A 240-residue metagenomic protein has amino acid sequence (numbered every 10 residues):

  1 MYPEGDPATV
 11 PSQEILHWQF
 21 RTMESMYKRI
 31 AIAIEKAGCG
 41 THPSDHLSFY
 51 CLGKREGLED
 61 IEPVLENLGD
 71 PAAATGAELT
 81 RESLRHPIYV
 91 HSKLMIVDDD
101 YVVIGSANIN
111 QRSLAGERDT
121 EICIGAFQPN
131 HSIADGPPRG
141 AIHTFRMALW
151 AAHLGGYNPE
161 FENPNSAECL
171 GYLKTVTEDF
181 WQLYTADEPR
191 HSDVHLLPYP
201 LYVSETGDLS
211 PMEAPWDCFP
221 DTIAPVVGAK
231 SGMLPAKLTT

Functional and structural regions predicted by a protein language model:
M1-T240: Long, C-terminal catalytic modules of enzymes
